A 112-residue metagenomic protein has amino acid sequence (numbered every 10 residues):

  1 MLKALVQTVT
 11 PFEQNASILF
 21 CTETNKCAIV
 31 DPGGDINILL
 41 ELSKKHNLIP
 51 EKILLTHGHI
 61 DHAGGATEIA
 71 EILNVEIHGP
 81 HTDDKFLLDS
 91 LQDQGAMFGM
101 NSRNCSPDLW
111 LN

Functional and structural regions predicted by a protein language model:
M1-H46: Conserved beta-strand hairpin/beta-sheet module of binuclear metal-dependent hydrolase folds, prominently
D35-N112: Active-site HxH/HxHxD metal-binding segment of metal-dependent hydrolases
